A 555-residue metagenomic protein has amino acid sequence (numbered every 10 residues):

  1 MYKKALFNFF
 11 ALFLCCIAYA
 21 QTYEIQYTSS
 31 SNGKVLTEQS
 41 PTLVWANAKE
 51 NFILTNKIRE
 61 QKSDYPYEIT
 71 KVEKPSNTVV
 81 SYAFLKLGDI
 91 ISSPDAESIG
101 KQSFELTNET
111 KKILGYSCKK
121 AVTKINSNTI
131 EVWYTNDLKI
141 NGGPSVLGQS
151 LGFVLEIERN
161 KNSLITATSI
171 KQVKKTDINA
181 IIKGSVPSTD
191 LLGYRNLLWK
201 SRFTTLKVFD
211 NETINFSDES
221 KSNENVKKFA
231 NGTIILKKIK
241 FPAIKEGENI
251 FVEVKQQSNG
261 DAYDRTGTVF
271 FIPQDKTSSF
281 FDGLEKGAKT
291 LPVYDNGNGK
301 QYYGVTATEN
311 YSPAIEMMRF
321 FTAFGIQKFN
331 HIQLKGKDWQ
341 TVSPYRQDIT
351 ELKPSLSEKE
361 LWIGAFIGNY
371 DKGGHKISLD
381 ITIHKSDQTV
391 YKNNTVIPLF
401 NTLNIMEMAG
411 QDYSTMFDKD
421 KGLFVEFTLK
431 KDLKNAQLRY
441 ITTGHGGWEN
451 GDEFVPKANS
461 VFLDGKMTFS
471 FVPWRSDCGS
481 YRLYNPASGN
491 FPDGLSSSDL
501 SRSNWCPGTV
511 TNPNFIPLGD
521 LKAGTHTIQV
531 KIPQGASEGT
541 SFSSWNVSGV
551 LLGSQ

Functional and structural regions predicted by a protein language model:
M1-Y27: Bacterial Sec-dependent N-terminal signal peptides
F7, C15, D137, Q172 (+3 more regions): Residue-level marker of positions within ordered structural domains that often coincide with functionally constrained
F10, F104-E105, V455: Generic hydrophobic-segment detector
A11, C16, V35, K112-L114 (+8 more regions): Sterically constrained small-residue positions within well-ordered secondary structures of folded domains
C16-I17, E24, K119, G479 (+1 more regions): Secreted/luminal cysteine- and crosslink-motif detector
T22-W199: Extended soluble regions of mature proteins
I181-Q555: Extracellular/secretory-pathway and virion-surface proteins
